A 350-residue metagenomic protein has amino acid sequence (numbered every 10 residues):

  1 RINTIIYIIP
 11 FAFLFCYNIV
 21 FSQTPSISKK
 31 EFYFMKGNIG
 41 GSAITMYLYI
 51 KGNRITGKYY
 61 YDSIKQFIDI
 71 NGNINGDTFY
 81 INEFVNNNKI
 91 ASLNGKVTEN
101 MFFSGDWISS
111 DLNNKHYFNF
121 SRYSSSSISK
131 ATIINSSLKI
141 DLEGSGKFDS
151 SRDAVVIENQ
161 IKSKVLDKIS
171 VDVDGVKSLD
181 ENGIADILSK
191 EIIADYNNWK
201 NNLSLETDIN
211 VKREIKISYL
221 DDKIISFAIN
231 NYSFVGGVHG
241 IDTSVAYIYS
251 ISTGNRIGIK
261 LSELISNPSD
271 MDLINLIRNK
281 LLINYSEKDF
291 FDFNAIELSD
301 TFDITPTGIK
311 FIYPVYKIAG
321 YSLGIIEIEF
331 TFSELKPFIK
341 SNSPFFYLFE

Functional and structural regions predicted by a protein language model:
R1-I9: Bacterial N-terminal signal peptides that target proteins for export
I8-Y17: Bacterial N-terminal signal peptides
N18-S22: Sec/Tat signal peptide C-region and signal peptidase I cleavage site
Q23-K29, D62-T78, D106-S137, D242-I251: Edge beta-strand at a domain terminus
T24-E99, S104-W107: Central antiparallel beta-sheet cores of small beta-barrel/beta-sandwich binding domains
S92-N94, L261-I328, K336-E350: Short aromatic loop motif centered on NTY/YTY
Y123-K223, Y313-I318, I325-I328, F332-E350: Active-site acidic/histidine clusters and adjacent loop/turn architecture that either coordinate catalytic ions
N198-N255, I259-L264: Acidic/His-rich structured neighborhood in mature extracellular/periplasmic domains
